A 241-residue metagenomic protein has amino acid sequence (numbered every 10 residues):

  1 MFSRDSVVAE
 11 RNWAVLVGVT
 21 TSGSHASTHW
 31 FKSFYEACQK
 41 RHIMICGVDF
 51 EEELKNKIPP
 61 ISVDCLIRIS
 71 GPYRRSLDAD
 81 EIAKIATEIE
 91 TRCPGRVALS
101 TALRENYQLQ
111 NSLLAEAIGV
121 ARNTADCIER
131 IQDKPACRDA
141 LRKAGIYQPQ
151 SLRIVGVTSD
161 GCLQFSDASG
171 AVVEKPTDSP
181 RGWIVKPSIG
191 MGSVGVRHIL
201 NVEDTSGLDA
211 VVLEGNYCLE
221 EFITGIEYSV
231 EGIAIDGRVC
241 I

Functional and structural regions predicted by a protein language model:
M1-C127, A136, K143, V157-D167: ATP-binding N-terminal substructure of ATP-dependent carboxylate-amine bond-forming enzymes
H42-C46, Q148-P149, Y217: Hydrophobic anchor at the start of a short beta-strand that flanks the dinucleotide cofactor-binding loop
C65-I67, E129, P149-R153, R197: Structural signal for short hydrophobic segments within the conserved structured cores of catalytic domains across
D133-I146, S151: Short, glycine-/small-residue-rich phosphate/pyrophosphate-handling segment
K143, K186-S188, L219-I223: Short Gly/Pro-enriched turn/cap motifs at secondary-structure boundaries
Q150-S151, G182-L208, E227-E231: Glycine-rich phosphate-binding loop of ATP-grasp-fold ATP-dependent ligases
E174-I184: Acidic/histidine-enriched active-site and ligand-binding environments that engage anionic O-linkages
G207-I241: Phosphate-binding site of ATP-dependent enzymes
